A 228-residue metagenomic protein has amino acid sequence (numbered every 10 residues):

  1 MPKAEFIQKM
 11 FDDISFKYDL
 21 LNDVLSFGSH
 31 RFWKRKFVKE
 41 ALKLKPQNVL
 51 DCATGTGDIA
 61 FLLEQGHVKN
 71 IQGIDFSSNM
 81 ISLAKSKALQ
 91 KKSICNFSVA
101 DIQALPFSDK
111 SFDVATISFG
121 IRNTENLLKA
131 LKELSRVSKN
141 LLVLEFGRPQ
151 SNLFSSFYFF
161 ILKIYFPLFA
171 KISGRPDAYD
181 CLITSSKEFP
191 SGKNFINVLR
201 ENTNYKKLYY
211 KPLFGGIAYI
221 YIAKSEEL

Functional and structural regions predicted by a protein language model:
M1-D19, L162: N-terminal, positively charged/glycine-rich alpha-helical extensions of SAM-dependent methyltransferases
E5-F6, G147-V198: C-terminal alpha-helical "lid/dimerization" subdomain adjacent to the S-adenosyl-L-methionine
F27-Q47: Conserved alpha-helix/loop element of class I SAM-dependent methyltransferases that forms part of the SAM/SAH-binding
L50-A104: Class I SAM-dependent methyltransferase SAM/SAH-binding core
T56-D58, P176, L182-E227: Conserved Class I S-adenosyl-L-methionine
Q103-V114: A short acidic, Gly/Pro-enriched loop at the edge of an enzyme's catalytic core that lines a small-molecule cofactor
D113-L127: A short SAM/SAH-binding and catalytic strip from SAM-dependent methyltransferases
L128-N140: A short glycine-rich, Lys/Arg-flanked "PGG" loop and its adjoining helix->strand segment in the class I
